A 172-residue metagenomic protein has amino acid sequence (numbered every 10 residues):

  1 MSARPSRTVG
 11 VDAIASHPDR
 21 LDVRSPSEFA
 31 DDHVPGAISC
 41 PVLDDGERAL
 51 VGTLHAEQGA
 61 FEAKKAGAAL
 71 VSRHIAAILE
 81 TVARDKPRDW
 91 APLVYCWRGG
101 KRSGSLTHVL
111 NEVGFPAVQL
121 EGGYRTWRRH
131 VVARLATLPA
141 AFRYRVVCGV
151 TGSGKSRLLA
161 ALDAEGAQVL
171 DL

Functional and structural regions predicted by a protein language model:
M1-V118, P139-A141, R145-R157, D163-L172: Cytosolic catalytic domains that perform sulfur/thiol-centered chemistry
A117-V132, A140-A141: Long, charge-dense
